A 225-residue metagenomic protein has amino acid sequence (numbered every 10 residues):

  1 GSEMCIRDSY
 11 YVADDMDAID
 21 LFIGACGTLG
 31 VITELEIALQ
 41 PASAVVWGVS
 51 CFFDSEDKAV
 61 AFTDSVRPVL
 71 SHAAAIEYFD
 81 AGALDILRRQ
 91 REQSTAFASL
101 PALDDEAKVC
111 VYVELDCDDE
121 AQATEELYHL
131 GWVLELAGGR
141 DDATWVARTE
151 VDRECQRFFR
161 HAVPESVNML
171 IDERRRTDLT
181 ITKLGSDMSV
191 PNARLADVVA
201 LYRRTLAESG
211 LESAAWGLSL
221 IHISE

Functional and structural regions predicted by a protein language model:
G1-S2, D15: Glycine-rich phosphate-binding loops of NTPases
M4-I6, E225: Short, small-residue-biased leader/transition segments that mark boundaries at the very start of proteins
R7-F22, A207: Short, hydrophobic/aliphatic alpha-helical segments
A25, V31-P41, V45-S224: C-terminal substrate-recognition/cap domain of FAD-linked oxidoreductases
